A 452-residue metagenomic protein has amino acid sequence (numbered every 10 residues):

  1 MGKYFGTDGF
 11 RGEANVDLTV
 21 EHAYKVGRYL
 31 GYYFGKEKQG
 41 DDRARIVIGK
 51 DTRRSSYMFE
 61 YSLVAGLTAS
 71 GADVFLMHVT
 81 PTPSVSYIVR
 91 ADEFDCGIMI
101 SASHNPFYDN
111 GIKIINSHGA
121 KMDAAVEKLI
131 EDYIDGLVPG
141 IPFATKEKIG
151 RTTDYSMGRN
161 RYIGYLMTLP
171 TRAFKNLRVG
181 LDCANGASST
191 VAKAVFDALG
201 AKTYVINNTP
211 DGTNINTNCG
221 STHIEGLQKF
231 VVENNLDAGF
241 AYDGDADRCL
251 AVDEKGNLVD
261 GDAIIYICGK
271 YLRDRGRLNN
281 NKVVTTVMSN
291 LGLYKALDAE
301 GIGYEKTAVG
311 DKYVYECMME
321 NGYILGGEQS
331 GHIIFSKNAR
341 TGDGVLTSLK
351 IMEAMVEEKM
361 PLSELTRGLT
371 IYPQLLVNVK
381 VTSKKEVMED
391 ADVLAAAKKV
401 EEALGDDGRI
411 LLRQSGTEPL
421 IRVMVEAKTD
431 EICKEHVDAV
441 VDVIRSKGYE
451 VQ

Functional and structural regions predicted by a protein language model:
M1-A65, A69-S70, T152-V179, K385 (+1 more regions): An N-terminal, well-structured beta->alpha segment
E13, N110-V232: Gly/Ser/Thr-enriched, mixed-charge loops and adjacent short helices that form phosphate/oxyanion-binding elements
R45-D109, A194-V252: N-terminal small/polar loop signature for handling phosphorylated ligands or for N-terminal nucleophile
G49-D51, L181-C183, D253, K337 (+1 more regions): Short glycine-centered, acidic/aromatic-flanked micro-motifs in structured strand/loop junctions that mark active-site
D123, V205, N257-G276, G344-A354 (+1 more regions): Gly/Ser/Thr-rich active-site loops/lids in small-molecule metabolic enzymes that frequently grip phosphoryl groups
K128-I163, T168, E254-G327, I334-F335: Proline/glycine-rich low-complexity loops and linkers
A238, R275-Q452: Phosphate-binding and adjacent anionic-ligand microenvironments
